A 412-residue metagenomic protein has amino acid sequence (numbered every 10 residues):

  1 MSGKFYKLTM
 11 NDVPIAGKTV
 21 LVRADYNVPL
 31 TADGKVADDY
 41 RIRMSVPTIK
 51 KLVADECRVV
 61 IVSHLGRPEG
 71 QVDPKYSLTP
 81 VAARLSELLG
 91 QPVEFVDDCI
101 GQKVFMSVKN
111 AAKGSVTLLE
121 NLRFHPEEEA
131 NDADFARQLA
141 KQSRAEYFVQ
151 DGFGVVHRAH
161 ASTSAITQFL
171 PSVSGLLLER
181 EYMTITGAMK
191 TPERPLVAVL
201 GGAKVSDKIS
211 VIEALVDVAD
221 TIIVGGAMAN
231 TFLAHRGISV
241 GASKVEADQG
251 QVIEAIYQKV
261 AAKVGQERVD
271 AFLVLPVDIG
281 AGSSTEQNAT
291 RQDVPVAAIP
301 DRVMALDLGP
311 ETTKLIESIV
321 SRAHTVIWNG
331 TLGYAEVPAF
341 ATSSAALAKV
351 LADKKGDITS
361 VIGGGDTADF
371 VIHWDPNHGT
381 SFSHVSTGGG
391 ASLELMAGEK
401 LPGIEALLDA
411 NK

Functional and structural regions predicted by a protein language model:
M1-K412: Active-site loop-to-helix "anion-binding N-cap" substructures in soluble metabolic enzymes
